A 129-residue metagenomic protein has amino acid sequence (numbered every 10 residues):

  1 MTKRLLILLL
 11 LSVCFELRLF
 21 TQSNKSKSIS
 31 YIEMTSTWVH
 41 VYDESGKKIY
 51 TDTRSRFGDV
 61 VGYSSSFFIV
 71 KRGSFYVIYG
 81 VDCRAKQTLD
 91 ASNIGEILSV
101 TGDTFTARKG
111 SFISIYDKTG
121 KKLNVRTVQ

Functional and structural regions predicted by a protein language model:
R4-C14: Sec-dependent N-terminal signal peptides
L19-T21: Boundary at the C-terminal end of the N-terminal hydrophobic targeting segment
N24-M34, V39, S64-R72, Y76 (+2 more regions): Short beta-strand elements that form the blades of beta-propeller/WD-repeat-like and other beta-sheet-rich scaffold
S30-R56: N-terminal targeting signals for Sec/Tat export/insertion, comprising classic cleavable signal peptides
E44-S45, G80-D82, D117-T119: Short loop/turn segments that connect beta-strands within beta-propeller blades
K47-R56, R84-N93, K122-R126: A short beta-strand motif characteristic of beta-propeller blades
G58-D59, E96-I97: Beta-rich, blade/repeat-based domains predominating in secreted/periplasmic proteins but also intracellular
I113-Q129: A charged, solvent-exposed segment within the mature domains of Sec-exported extracytoplasmic proteins
